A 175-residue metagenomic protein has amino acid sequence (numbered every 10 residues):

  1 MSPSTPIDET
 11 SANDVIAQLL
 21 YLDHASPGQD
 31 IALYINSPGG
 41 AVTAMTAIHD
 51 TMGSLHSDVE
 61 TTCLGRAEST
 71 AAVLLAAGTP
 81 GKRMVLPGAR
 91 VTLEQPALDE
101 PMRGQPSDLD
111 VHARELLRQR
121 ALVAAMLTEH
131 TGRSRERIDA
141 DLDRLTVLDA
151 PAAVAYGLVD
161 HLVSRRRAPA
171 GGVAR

Functional and structural regions predicted by a protein language model:
M1-T70, A76-R175: N-terminal organellar transit peptides
